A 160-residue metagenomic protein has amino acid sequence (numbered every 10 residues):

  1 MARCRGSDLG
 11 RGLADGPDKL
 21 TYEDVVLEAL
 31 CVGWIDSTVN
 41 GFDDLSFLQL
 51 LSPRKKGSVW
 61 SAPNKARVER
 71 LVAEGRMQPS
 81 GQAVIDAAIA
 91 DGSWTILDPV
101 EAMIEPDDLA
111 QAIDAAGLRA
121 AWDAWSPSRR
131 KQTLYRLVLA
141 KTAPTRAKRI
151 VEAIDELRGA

Functional and structural regions predicted by a protein language model:
M1-A160: Charge-dense, helix-prone N-terminal extensions
